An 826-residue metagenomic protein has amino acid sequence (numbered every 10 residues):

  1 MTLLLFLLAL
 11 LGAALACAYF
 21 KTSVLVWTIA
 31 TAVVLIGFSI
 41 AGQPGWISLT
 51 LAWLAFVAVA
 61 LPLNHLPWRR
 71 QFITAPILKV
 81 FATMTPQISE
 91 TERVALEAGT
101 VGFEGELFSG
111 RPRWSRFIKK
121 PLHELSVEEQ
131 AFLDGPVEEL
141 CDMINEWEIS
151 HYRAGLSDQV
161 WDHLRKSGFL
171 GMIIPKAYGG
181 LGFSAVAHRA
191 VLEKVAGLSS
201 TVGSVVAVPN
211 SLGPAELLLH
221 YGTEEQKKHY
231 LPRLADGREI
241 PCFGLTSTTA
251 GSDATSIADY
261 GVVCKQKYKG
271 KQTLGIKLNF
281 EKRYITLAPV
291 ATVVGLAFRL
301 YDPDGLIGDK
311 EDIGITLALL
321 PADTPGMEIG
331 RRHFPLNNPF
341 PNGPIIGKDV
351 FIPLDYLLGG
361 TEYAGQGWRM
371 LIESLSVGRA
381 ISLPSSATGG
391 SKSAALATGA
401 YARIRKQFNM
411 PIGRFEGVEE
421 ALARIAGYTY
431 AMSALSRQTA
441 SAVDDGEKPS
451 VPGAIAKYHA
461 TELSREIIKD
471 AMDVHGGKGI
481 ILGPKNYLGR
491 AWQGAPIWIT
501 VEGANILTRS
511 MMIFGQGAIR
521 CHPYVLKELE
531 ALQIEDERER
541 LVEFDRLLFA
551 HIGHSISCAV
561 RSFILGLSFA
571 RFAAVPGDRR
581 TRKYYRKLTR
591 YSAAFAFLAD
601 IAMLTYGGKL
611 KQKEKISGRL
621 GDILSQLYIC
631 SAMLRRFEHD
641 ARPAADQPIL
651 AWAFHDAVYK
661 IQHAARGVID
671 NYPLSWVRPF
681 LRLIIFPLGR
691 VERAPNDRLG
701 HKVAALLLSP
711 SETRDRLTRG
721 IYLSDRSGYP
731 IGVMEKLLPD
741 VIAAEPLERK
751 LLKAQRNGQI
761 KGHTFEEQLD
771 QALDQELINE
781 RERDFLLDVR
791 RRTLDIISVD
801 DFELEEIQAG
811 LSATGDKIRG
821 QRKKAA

Functional and structural regions predicted by a protein language model:
F6-C17, W27-S39, L49-P209, E216 (+4 more regions): Amphipathic, small/basic residue-rich leader segments at the start of a protein or domain
K271-M327: A short core secondary-structure module
P325-F351: Flexible, small-/acidic-enriched active-site or ligand-binding loops
G330, I346-R379, L396-G413, C558-R580 (+2 more regions): A glycine-rich, basic-preceded beta-loop-alpha segment at the flavin cofactor/substrate interface of flavin-utilizing
N342, V350-F351, L357-M370, V474-W492: Flexible glycine/proline-rich, aromatic-decorated loop/lid segments
G417-D444, K469-M472, L627-R636: Loop-to-helix element that buttresses phosphate recognition and phosphoryl-transfer chemistry
E447-G479, P648-V658: Charged, glycine-rich active-site and insertion segments that engage polyanionic ligands
A550-A826: C-terminal amphipathic alpha-helical interaction region
